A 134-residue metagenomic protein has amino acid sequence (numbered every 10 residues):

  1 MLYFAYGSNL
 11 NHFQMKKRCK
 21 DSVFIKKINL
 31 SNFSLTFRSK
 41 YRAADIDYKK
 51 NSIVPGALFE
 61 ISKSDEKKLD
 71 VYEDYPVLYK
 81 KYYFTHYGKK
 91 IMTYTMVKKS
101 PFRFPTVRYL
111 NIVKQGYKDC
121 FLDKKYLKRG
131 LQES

Functional and structural regions predicted by a protein language model:
M1-S134: Glycine-aromatic micro-motifs
